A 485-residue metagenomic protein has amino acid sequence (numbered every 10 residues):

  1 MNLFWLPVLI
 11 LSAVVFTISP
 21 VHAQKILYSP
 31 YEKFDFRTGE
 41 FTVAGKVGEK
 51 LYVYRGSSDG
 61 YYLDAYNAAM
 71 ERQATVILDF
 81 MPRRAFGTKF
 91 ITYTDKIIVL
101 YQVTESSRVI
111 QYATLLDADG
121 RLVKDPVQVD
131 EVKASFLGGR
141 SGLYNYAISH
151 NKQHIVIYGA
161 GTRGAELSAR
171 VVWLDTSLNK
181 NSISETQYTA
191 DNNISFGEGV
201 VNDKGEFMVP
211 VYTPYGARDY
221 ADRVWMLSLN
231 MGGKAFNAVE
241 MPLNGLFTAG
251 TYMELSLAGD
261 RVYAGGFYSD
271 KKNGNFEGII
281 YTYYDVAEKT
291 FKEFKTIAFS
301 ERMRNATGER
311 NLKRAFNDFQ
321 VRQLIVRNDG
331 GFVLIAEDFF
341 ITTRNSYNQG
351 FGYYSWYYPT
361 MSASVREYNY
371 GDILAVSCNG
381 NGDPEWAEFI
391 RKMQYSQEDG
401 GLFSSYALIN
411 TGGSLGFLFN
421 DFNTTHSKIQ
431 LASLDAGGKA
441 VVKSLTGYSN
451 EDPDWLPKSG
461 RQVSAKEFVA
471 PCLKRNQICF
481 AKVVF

Functional and structural regions predicted by a protein language model:
A23-T38, T307-G308: A short helix->beta-strand "capping" segment at the edge of beta-propeller domains
K33, E71-V109, P126-G142, E185-F196 (+2 more regions): Blade-loop segments of beta-propeller domains
D35-A44, P82-I91, V132-Y146, D191-V200 (+4 more regions): Repeated scaffold domains used in trafficking and secretory/extracellular systems, primarily beta-propellers
T42-S58, Y93-S107, N145, K152-G164 (+5 more regions): Short beta-strand elements that form the blades of beta-propeller/WD-repeat-like and other beta-sheet-rich scaffold
Q111-D119, S168-L178, A221-K234, F276-K289 (+3 more regions): Beta-propeller blade signature
K204, V209, R218-A336: Long, internal scaffold/assembly segments composed of regular secondary structure
E240-Y252, K295-F316, A387-Y406, G437-S464: Conserved blade-ending motifs and adjacent loop-strand segments that build the rim/top face of beta-propeller domains
G266-F267, V321-T342, A363-S377, Q397-K439: Loop/turn-rich, solvent-exposed surfaces of beta-rich toroidal or solenoidal domains
